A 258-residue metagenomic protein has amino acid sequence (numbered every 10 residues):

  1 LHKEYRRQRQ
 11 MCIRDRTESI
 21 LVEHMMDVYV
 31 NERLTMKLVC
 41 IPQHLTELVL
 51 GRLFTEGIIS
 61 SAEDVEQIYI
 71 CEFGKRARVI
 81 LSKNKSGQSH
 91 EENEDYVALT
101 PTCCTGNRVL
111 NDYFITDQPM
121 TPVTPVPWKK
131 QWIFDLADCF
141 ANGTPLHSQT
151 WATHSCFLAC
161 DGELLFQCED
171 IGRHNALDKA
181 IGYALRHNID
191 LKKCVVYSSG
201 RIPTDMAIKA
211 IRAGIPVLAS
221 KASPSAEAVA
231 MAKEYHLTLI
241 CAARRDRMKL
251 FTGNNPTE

Functional and structural regions predicted by a protein language model:
L1-I13: Single conserved hydrophobic/aromatic residue that forms the stacking wall/gate of nucleotide- or nucleobase-binding
R6, S19-M25, W151-T153: A short, compositionally biased
R14, E18-E23, V30-L34, V39-H44 (+1 more regions): Electropositive, beta-rich accessory/interaction domains or terminal extensions that provide binding surfaces
L21-H24, V39-T46, N84-K85, D170-H174 (+1 more regions): A short, sequence-level motif marking secondary-structure junctions
M26-V28, H154-C160, I240-C241, K249: Short beta-strand scaffold segments in enzyme catalytic cores
V30-L34, E72-G74, K83, A159-L164 (+2 more regions): Short acidic-glycine loop/turn motifs at beta-strand connectors
E32, L38-V39, E47, R52 (+4 more regions): Conserved mixed alpha/beta catalytic, RNA-binding, or beta-rich assembly cores of soluble enzyme, regulatory
R173-L250, P256: Feature captures the catalytic cores and cofactor-binding loops of soluble hydro-lyases/lyases that act on carboxylate
